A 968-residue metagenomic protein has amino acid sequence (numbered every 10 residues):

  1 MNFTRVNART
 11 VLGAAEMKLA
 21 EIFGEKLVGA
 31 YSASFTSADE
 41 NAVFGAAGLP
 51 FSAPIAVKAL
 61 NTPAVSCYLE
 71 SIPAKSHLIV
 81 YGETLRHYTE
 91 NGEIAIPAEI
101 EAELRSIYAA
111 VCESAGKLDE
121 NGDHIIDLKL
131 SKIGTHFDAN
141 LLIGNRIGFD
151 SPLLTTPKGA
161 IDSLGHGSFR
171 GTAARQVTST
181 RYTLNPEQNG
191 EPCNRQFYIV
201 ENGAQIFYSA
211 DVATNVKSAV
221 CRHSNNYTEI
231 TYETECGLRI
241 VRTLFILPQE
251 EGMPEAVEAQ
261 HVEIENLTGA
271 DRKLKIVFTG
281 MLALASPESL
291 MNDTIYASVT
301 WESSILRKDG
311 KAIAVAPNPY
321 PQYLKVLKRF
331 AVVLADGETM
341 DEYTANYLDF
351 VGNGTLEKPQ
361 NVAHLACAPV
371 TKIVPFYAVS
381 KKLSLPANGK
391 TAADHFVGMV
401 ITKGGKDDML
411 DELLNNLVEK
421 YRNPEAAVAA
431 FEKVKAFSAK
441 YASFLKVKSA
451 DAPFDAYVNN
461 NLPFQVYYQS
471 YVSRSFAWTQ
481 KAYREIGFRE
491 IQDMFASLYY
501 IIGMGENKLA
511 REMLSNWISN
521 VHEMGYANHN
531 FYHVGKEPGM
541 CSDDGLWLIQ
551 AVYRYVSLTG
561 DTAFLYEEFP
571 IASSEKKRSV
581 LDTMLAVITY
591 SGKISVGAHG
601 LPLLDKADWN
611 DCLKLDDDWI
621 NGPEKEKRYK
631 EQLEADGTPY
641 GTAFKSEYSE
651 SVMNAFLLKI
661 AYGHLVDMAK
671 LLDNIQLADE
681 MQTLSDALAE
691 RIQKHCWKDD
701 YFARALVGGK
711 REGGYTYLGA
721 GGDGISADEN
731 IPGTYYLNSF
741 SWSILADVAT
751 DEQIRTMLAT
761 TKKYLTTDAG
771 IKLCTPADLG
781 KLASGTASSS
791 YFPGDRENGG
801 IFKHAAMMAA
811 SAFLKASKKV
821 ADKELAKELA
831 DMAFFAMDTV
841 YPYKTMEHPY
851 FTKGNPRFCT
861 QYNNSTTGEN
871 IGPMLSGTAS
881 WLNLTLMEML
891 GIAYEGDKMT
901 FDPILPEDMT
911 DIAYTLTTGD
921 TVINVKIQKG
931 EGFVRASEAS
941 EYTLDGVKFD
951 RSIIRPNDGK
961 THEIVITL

Functional and structural regions predicted by a protein language model:
N2-E485, R489-D493, M504-K508, M513-N516 (+9 more regions): Anionic coordination/interaction segments
Y198-V200, F488-D605, S651-A655, K659 (+5 more regions): Aromatic-rich carbohydrate-recognition surfaces in CAZymes
V220-H223, S449-N460, M504, K508 (+7 more regions): Active-site acid/base region of carbohydrate-active enzymes
V257-K275, V333-T344, M668-H695, D822-A833 (+2 more regions): Beta-rich accessory regions
F278-T279, L290-Y296, N528, L657-G785 (+2 more regions): Catalytic cores of carbohydrate-active enzymes
W478-M494, H533-D543, P639-A655, G714-A746 (+2 more regions): Solvent-exposed loop and edge beta-strand segments that line ligand/cofactor-binding and catalytic clefts
T716-K763, R796, K803-K823, L829 (+5 more regions): Aromatic (Trp/Tyr) and acidic
K772-G794, D911-D920, N924-I927: Generic long, charged, amphipathic alpha-helical segments
